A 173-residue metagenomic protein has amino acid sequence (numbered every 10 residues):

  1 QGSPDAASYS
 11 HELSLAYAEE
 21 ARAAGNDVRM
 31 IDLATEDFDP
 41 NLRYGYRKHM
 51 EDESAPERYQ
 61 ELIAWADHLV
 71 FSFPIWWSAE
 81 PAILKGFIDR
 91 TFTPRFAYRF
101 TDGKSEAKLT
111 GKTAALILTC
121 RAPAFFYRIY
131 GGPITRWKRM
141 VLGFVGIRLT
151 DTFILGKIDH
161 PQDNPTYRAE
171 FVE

Functional and structural regions predicted by a protein language model:
Q1-N26: N-terminal beta1-alpha1 ligand-phosphate binding loop
G2, L33, T119: Cofactor-binding loop segments of dinucleotide-utilizing enzymes, especially the Rossmann-like FAD- and NAD(P)+-binding
N26-D37, F153-G156: A short beta-strand-loop structural module common to alpha/beta enzyme folds
D27-R29, T113-A114, R148-L149: Residues at the starts of beta-strands that form the adenosine-phosphate
L33-E51, N164-P165: N-terminal beta-loop-helix "entrance" segment that forms/cooperates in small-molecule cofactor or anionic ligand
R47-W65, E170-E173: Glycine-rich, highly charged phosphate/nucleotide-binding loops
A55-R139: Helix-loop-strand module that forms the ligand-binding subsite of alpha/beta enzymes
F126-R128, G132-E173: Glycine-rich phosphate/pyrophosphate-binding loop and the adjoining helix
